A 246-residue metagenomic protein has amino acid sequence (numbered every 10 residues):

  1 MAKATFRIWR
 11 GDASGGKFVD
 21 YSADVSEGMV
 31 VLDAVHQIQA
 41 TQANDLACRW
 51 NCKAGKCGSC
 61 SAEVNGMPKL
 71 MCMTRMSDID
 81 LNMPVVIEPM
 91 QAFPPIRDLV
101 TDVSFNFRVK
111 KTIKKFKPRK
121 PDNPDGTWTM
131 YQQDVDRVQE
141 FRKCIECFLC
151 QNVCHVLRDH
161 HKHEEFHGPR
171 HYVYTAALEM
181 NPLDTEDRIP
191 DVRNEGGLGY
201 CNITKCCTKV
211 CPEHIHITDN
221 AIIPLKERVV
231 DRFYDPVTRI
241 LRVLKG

Functional and structural regions predicted by a protein language model:
A2-S22: Eukaryote-biased recognition of intrinsically disordered, low-complexity regulatory segments
V19-D33: Short, flexible N-terminal segments of the mature chain
M29-T41, E88-G246: Ferredoxin-type iron-sulfur electron-transfer modules in oxidoreductases and energy-metabolism complexes
A43-R49: Active-site phosphate-binding and catalytic loops of NTP-dependent enzymes
C52-C60: Short, structured protein-protein interaction patches enriched in aromatics and acidic/basic residues, typified by
E63-M67: Short strand-turn-strand beta-turns centered on an Asx-Gly dipeptide
P68-L81: Structured interaction patches on ligand/partner-binding surfaces of diverse proteins
D80-E88: Ligand-binding loop in jelly-roll beta-barrel domains
